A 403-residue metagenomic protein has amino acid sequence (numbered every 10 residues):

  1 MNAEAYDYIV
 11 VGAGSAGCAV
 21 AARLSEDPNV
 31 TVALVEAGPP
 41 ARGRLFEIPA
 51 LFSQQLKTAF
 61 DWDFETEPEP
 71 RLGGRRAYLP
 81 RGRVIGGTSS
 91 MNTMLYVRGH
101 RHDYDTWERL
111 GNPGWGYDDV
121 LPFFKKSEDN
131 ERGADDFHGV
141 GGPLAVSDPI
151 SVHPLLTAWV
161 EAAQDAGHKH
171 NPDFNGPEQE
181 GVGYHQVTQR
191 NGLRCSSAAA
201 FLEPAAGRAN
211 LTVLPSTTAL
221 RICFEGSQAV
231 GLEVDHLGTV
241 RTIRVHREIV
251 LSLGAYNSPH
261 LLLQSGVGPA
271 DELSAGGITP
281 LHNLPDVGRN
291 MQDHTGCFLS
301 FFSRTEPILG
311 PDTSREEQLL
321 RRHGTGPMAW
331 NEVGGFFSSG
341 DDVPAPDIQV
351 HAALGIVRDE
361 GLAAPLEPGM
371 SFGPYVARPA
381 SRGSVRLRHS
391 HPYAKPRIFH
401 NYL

Functional and structural regions predicted by a protein language model:
M1-K126, L281-L284, H294-S303: N-terminal glycine-rich phosphate/pyrophosphate-binding loop and immediately adjacent elements
A3-Y6, G238-E248, S252: Core beta-strand elements of the Rossmann-like FAD/NAD(P) dinucleotide-binding domain in flavoenzyme oxidoreductases
S15, A37-P40, T218, R247-E248 (+2 more regions): Glycine-/small-residue-rich beta->alpha transition segments that form the dinucleotide
A22, G43-E47, M94, D135 (+4 more regions): Short, solvent-exposed loop/turn and secondary-structure capping segments
E108-A229, D235, F298-E317: Conserved redox-cofactor binding core of oxidoreductases
P259, V267-E367: Mid-to-C-terminal "cap/lid" subdomains and adjacent gly/pro-rich loops that border and regulate access to redox
F336-D342, A353-R358, L366-L403: C-terminal segments that line or cap access tunnels to active or ligand-binding sites in enzymes and enzyme-associated
